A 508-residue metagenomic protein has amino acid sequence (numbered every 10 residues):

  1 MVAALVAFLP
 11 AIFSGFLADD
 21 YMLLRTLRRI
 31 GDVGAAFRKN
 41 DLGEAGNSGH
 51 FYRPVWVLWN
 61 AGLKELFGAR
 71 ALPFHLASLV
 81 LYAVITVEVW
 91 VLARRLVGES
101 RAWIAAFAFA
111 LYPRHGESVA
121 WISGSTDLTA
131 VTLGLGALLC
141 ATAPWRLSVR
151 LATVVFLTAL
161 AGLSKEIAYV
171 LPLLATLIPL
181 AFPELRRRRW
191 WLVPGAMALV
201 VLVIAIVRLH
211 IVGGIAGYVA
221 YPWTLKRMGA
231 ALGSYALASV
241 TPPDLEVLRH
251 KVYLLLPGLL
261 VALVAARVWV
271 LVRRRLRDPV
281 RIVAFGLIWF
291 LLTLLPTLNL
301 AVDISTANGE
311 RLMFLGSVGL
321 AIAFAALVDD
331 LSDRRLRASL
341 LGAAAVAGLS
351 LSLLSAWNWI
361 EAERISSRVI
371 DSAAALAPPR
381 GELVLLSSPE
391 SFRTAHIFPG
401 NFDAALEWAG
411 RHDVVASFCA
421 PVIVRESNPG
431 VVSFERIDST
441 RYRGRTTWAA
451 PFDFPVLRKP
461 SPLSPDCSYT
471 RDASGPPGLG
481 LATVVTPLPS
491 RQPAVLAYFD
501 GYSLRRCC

Functional and structural regions predicted by a protein language model:
M1-R425, T447-S474, V484-R506: Polytopic membrane enzymes that build or remodel cell-surface glycoconjugates and lipids
G430-R443: Residue-level recognition of beta-strand termini and adjacent short loop/turns
G480: Short, surface-exposed beta-strand/loop patches at domain edges that form aromatic-rich interfacial subsites
